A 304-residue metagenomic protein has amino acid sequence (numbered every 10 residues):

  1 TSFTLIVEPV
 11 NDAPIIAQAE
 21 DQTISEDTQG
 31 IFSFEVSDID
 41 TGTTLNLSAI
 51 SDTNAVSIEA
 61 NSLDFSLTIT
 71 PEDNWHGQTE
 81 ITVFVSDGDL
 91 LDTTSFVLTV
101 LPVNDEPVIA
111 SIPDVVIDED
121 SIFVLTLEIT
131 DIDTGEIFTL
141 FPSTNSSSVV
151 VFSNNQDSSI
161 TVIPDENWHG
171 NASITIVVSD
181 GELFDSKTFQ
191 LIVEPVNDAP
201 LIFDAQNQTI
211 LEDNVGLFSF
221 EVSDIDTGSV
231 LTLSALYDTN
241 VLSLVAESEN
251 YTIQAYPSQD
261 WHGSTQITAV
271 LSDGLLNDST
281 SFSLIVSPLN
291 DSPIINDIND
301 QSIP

Functional and structural regions predicted by a protein language model:
T1-V10, E20-D105, P113-I137, F141-D198 (+2 more regions): Acidic, turn/loop-rich segments in luminal/extracellular domains of secretory-pathway and cell-surface proteins
